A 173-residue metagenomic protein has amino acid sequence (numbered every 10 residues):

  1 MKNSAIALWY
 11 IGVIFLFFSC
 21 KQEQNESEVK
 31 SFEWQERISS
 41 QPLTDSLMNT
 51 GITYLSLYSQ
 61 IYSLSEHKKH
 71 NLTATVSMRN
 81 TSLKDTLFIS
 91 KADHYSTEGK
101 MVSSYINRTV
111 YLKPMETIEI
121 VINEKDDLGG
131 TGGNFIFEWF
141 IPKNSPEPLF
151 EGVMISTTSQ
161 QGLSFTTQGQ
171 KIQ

Functional and structural regions predicted by a protein language model:
M1-W9: Bacterial N-terminal signal peptides that target proteins for export
L16-S19: C-terminal motif of bacterial Sec signal peptides marking the signal peptidase cleavage site
E26-W34, D126-Q173: Terminal connector regions
E28-N49: Post-signal peptide N-terminal segment of mature Sec-exported envelope proteins
I61-K69: Short, solvent-exposed beta-strand/turn "edge" segments of beta-rich domains on protein surfaces
K69-T75: Short, solvent-exposed loop/turn segments enriched in Ser/Thr/Gly
M78-D85: Asparagine-centered strand-capping/turn motif at beta-strand->loop junctions
T97-G132: Intrinsically disordered, low-complexity Pro/Gly/Ser/Thr-rich segments with frequent PxxP/GP/PP motifs and embedded
